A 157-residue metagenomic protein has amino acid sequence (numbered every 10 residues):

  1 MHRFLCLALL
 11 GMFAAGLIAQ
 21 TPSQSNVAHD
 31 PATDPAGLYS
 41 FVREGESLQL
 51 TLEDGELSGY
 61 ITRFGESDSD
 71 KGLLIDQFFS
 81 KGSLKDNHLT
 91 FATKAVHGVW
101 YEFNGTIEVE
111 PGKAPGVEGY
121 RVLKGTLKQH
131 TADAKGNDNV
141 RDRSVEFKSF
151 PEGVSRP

Functional and structural regions predicted by a protein language model:
M1-F4: Positively charged n-region of N-terminal signal peptides that target proteins for export
C6-G16: Bacterial N-terminal signal peptides
S23-P157: Central antiparallel beta-sheet cores of small beta-barrel/beta-sandwich binding domains
